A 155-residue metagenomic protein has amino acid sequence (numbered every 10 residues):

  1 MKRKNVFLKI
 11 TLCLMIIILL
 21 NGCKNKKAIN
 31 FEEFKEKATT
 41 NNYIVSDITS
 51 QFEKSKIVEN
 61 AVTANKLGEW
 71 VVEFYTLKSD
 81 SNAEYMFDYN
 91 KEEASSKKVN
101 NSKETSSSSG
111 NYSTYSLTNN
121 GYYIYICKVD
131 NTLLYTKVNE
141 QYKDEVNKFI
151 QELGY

Functional and structural regions predicted by a protein language model:
M1-N21: Sec-dependent bacterial lipoprotein signal peptides
T11-L12, K56-E69, Y122-D130: Short, surface-exposed loop and linker segments with low hydrophobicity and enrichment for Pro/Ser/Thr
L20-E32: Sec-dependent signal peptide cleavage junction
C23, S102-Y155: A short, solvent-exposed beta-edge/loop patch
K26, Y75-K78, V138-Q141: Extracytoplasmic/periplasmic, Sec-exported soluble proteins
F31, K35-A38, A83-F87, K143-I150: Extracytoplasmic/secreted envelope proteins and their assembly/folding machinery, especially bacterial periplasmic
E36-T114: Short, solvent-exposed recognition patches
